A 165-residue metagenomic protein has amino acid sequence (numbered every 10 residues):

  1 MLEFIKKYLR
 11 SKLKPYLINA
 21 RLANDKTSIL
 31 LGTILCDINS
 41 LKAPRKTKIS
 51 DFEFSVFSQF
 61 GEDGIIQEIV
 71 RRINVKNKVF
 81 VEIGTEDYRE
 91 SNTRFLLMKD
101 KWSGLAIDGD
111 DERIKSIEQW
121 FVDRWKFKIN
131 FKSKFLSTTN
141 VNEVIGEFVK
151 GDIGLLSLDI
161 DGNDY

Functional and structural regions predicted by a protein language model:
M1-I49: Membrane-proximal basic amphipathic "stem/tether" segments
S50-E147, G151-L158: SAM cofactor-binding core of SAM-dependent methyltransferases, primarily the Rossmann-like beta-alpha-beta module
G162-Y165: A short, conserved alpha-helix within the catalytic core of class I
